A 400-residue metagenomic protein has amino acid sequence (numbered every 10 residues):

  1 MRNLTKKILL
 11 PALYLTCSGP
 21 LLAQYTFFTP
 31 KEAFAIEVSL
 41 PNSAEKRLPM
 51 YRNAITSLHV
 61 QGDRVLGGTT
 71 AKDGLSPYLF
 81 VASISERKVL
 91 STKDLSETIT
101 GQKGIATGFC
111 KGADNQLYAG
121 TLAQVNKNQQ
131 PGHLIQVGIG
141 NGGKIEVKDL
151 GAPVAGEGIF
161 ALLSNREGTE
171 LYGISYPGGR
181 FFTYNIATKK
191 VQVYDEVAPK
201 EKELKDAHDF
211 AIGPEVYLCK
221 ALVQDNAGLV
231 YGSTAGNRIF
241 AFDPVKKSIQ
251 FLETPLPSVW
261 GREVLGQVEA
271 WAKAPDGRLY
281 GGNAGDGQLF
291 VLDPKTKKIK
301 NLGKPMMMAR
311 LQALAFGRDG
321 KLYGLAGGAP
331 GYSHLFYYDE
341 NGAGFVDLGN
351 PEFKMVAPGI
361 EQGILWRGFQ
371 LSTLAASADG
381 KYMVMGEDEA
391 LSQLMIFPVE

Functional and structural regions predicted by a protein language model:
A33-R47, K93-G101, E146-V154, V193-G213 (+3 more regions): Surface-exposed loop and turn segments in beta-propeller and other repeat-based domains that flank or scaffold
S43-P77: Beta-strand-rich domains and repeat architectures in extracellular enzymes and scaffolds, especially beta-propellers
M50-S57, G101-F109, G156-L163, A207 (+4 more regions): Repeated scaffold domains used in trafficking and secretory/extracellular systems, primarily beta-propellers
V60-G62, K111-D114, S164-G168, Q224-A227 (+3 more regions): Residue-level detector of Asp-centered blade-edge/turn motifs that repeat once per structural unit in beta-propeller
V65-G68, L117-Y118, E170-G173, L229-G232 (+3 more regions): Conserved beta-propeller blade signature
A71-L75, A123-N128, G178-R180, N237-R238 (+3 more regions): Short glycine/acidic-enriched loop and turn motifs that connect beta-strands
I84-R87, G138-G142, N185-K189, D243-K247 (+3 more regions): Short loop/turn segments that connect beta-strands within beta-propeller blades
Q362-E400: Blade-level signature of beta-propeller repeat domains, shared across WD40, Kelch, NHL, RCC1 and BNR/Asp-box propellers
